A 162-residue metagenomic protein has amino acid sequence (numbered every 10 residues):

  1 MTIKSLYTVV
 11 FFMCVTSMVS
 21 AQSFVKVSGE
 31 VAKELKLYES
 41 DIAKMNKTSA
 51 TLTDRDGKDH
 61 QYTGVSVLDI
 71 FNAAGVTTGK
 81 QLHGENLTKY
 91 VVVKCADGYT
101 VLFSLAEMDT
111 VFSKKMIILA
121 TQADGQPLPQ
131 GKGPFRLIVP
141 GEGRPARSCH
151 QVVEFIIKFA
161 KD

Functional and structural regions predicted by a protein language model:
M1-I3: N-terminal secretory signal peptides that target proteins for export/translocation
S5-T16: Sec-dependent N-terminal signal peptides
A21-D162: N-terminal intrinsically disordered, low-complexity segments enriched in P/E/S/T
